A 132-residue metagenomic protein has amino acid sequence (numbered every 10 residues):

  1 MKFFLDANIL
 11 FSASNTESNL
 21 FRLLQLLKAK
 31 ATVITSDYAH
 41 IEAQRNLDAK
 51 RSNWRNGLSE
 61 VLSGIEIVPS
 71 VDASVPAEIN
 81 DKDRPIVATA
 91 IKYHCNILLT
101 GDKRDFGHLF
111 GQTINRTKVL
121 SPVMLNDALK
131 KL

Functional and structural regions predicted by a protein language model:
M1-T35: Short, well-structured N-terminal submotif of metal-dependent ribonuclease cores
D6-A7, S36, D102, S121: A secondary-structure boundary/capping signal
I9-L10, A39, I86, R104-D105 (+1 more regions): Alpha-helix capping/helix-boundary segments
Q25, T89, G111: Hydrophobic/aromatic ligand-binding patch that stacks against planar heteroaromatic rings of cofactors or nucleotides
L26-E78: PIN-domain endoribonuclease scaffold, especially VapC-family toxins
V75-K82, K103-F106: Acidic, metal-coordinating catalytic cores used for nucleic-acid/nucleotide bond scission and strand-transfer chemistry
D81-L98: Acidic, metal-associated active-site segment
R104-L132: Acidic, PIN/NYN-like endoribonuclease modules and their adjacent C-terminal/linker elements
